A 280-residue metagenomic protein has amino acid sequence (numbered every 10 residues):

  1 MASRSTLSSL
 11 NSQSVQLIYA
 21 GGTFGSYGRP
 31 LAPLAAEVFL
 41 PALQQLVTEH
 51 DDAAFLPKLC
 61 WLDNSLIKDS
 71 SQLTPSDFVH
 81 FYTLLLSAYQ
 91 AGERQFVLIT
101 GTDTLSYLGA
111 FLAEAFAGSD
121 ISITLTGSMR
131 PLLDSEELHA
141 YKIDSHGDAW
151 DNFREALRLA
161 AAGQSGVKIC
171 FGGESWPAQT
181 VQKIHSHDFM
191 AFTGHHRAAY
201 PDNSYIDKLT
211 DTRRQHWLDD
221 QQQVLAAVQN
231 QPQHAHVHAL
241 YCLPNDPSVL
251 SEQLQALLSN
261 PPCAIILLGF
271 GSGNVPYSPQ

Functional and structural regions predicted by a protein language model:
A2-Q280: Active-site histidine-anchored catalytic micro-motif
